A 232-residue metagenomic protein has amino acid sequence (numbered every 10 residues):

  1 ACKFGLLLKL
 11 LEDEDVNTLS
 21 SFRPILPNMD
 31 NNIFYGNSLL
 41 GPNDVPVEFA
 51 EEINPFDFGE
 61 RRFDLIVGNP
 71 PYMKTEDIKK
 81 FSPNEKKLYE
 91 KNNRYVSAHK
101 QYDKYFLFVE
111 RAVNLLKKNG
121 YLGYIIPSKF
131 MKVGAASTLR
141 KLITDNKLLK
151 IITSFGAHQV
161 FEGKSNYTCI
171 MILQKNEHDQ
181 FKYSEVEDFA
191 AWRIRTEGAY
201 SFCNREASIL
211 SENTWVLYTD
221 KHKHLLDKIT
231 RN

Functional and structural regions predicted by a protein language model:
A1-I152, A157, I170-I172, N176-S201 (+1 more regions): SAM-dependent methyltransferase catalytic region
V160-G163: Short glycine/serine/proline-enriched coil/turn segments at secondary-structure junctions
S165-C169: Conserved short internal alpha-helix adjacent to the catalytic or cofactor-binding core of large enzyme scaffolds
S208-N232: Long, low-complexity segments enriched in small/aliphatic residues
